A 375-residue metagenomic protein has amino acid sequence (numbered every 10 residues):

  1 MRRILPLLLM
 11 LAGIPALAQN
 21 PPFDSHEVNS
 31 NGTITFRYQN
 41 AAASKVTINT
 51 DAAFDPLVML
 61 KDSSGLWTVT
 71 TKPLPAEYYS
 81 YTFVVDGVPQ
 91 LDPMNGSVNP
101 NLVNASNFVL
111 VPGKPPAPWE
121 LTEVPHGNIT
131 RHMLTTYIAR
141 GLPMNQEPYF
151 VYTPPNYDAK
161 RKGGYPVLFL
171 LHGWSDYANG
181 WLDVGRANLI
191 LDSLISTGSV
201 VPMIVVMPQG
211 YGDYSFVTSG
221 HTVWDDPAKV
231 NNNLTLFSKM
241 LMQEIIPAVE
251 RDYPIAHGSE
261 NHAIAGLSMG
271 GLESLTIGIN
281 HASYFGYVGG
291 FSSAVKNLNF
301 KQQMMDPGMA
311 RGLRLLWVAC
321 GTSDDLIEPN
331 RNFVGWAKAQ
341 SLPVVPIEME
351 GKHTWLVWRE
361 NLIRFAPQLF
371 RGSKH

Functional and structural regions predicted by a protein language model:
I4-I14: Sec-dependent N-terminal signal peptides
A16-A18: Boundary at the C-terminal end of the N-terminal hydrophobic targeting segment
P21-F23, V28-P56, K61-H375: Non-catalytic cap/lid and distal C-terminal segments of serine-dependent acyl enzymes
